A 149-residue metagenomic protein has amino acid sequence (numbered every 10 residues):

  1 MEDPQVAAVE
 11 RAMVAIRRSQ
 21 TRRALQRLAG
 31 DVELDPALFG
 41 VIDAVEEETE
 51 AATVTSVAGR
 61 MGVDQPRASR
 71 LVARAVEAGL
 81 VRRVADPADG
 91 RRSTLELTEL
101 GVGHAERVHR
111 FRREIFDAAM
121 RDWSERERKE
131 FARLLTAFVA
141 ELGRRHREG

Functional and structural regions predicted by a protein language model:
M1-P36: N-terminal leader segment of winged-helix/HTH proteins
M1-P4, K129, R133-G149: C-terminal regulatory/oligomerization modules of transcriptional regulators
R18, D43-T49, H109, T136: Short, locally clustered residues in the helix-turn-helix/winged-helix DNA-binding domain
R22-D64, A78: N-terminal helix-turn-helix DNA-binding core of bacterial DNA-binding proteins
G40-D43, D117, A132-R133: A cross-family signal for key residues in well-ordered alpha-helices that form functional helical elements
A73-K129: Charged, amphipathic alpha-helical coiled-coil/dimerization segments
